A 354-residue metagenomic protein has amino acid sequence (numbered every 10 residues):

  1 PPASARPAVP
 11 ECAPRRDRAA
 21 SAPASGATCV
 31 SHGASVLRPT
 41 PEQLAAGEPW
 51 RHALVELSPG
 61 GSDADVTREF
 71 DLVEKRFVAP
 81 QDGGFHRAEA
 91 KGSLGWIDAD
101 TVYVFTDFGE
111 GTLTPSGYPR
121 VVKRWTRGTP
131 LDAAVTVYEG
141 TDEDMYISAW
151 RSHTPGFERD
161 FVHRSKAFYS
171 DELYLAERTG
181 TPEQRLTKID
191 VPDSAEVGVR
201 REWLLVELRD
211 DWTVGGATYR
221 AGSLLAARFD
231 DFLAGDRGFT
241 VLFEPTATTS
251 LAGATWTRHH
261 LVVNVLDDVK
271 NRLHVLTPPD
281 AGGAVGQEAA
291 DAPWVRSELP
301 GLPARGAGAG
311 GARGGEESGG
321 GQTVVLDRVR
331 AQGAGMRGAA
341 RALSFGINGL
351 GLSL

Functional and structural regions predicted by a protein language model:
P1-L354: Peripheral, non-catalytic segments that deliver or gate enzyme domains
